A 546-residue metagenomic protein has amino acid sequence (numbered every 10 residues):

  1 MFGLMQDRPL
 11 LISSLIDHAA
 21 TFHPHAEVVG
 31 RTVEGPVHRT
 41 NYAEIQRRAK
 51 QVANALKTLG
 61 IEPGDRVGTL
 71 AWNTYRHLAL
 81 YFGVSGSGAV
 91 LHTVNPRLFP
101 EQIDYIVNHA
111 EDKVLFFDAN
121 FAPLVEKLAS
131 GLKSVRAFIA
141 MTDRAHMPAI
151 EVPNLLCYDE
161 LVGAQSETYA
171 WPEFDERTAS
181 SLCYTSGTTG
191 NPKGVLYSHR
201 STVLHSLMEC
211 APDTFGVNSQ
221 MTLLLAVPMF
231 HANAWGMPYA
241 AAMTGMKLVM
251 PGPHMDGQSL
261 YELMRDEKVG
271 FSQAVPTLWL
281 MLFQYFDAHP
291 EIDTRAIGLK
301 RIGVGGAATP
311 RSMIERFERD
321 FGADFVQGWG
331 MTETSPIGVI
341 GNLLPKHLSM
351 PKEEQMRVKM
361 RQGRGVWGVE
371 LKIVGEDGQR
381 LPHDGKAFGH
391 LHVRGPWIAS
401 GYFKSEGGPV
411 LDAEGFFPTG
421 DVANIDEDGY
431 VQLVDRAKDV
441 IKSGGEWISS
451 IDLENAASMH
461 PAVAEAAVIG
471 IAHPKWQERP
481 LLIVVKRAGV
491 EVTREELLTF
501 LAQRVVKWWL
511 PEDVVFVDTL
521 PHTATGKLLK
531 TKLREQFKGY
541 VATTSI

Functional and structural regions predicted by a protein language model:
L15, T58-L59, G86-G163, F174 (+3 more regions): Structural core segment of the AMP-binding/adenylate-forming
V28-T74, L78-F82, F99-D104, C157-E160: Conserved AMP-binding/adenylate-forming core of the ANL superfamily
L56-E62, Q165-T178, L182-L224, G236 (+2 more regions): Conserved adenylate-forming
L98, D104, L115-F117, S272 (+7 more regions): AMP-binding/adenylate-forming catalytic core of the ANL superfamily
V203-T222, F230-G270, Y285-F286, P290: Conserved AMP-binding/adenylation subdomain of ANL enzymes
M243, D266-A274, Q284-R357, E370 (+1 more regions): Gly/Ser/Thr-rich phosphate-binding loop
G322, K352-K359, D384, P396-G420 (+6 more regions): Conserved ANL (AMP-binding/adenylate-forming) active-site segment centered on the GW(Y/F)…HTG consensus within
R364-H392, E427-D428, V490-R494, L529: Conserved beta-loop-beta connector loops within the AMP-binding
